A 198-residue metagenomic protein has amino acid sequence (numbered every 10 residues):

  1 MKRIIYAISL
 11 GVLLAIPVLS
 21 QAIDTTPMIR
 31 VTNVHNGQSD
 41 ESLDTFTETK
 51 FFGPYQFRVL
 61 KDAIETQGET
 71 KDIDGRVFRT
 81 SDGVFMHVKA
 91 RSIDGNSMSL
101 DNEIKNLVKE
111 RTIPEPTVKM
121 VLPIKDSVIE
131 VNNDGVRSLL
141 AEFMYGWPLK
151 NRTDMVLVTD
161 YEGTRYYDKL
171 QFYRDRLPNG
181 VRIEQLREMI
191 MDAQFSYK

Functional and structural regions predicted by a protein language model:
M1-I4: Positively charged n-region of N-terminal signal peptides that target proteins for export
Y6-A7, G11, A15, L19-F85 (+5 more regions): N-terminal targeting sequences that direct proteins away from the cytosol to non-cytosolic compartments
F78, I104-R111: Acidic/proline- and glycine-rich, intrinsically disordered low-complexity segments that serve as regulatory linkers
S97-N102: Short, conserved charged micro-motifs
K109-Y161: Signature of long, low-cysteine stretches enriched in small and polar/charged residues
